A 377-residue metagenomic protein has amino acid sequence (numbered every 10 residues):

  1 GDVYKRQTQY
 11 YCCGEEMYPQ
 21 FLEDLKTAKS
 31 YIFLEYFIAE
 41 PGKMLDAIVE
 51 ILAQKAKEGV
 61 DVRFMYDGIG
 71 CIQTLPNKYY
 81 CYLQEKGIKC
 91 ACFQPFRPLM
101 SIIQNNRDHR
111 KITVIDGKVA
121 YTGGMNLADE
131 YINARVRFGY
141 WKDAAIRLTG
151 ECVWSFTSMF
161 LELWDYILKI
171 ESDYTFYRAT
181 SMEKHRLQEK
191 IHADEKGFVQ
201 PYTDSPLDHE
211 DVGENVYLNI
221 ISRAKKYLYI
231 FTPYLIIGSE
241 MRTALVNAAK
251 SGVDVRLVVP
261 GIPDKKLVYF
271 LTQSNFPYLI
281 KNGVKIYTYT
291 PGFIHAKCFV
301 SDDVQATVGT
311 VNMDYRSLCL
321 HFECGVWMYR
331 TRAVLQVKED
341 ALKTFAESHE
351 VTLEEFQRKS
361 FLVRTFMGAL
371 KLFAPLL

Functional and structural regions predicted by a protein language model:
G1-Y4: Short, small-residue-biased leader/transition segments that mark boundaries at the very start of proteins
G14, S205-N215, I236-E240, L267-V268 (+1 more regions): A general structural motif
K26-C92, Y217-V284: Primarily the HKD phosphodiesterase
E35, M65-D67, F93, I115 (+9 more regions): Generic beta-strand/beta-sheet core signal
R97: Divalent-cation
D108-P201, T307-A374: Signature of lipid phosphatidyltransferase scaffolds
Q188-N219, R223-K225: Pre-Walker A segment
